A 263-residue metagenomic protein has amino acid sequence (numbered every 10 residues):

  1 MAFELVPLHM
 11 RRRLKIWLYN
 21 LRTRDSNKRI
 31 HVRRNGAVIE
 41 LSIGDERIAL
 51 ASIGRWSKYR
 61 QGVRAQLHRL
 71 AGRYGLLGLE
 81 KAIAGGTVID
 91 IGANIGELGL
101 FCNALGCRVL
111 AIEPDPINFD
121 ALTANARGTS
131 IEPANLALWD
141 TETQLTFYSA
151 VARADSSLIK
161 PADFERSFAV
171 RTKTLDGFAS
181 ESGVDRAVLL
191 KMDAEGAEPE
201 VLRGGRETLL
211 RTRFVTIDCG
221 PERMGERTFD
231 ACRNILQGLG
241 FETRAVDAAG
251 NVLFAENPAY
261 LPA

Functional and structural regions predicted by a protein language model:
M1-I112, P116-A124, F229-I235, L239-A263: S-adenosyl-L-methionine
D45, A49-L77, L136-S182: Glycine-rich adenosyl-binding loop in Rossmann-like folds that engage adenosine-containing cofactors
T87-E97, I117, S167-E226, D230: Active-site segment flanking the S-adenosylmethionine/decSAM binding pocket in AdoMet-dependent transferases
C102, L122, F147, V201-G205: Hydrophobic packing residues within well-ordered alpha-helices of enzyme cores
R127-S130, Y148-A154, C232-L236, P262: Short, hinge-like loop/turn segments at secondary-structure boundaries
S130-L136, V201: Conserved SAM-binding strand-loop segment of SAM-dependent methyltransferases
E132-A134, R171, R244: General small-molecule cofactor/ligand-binding pocket signal
